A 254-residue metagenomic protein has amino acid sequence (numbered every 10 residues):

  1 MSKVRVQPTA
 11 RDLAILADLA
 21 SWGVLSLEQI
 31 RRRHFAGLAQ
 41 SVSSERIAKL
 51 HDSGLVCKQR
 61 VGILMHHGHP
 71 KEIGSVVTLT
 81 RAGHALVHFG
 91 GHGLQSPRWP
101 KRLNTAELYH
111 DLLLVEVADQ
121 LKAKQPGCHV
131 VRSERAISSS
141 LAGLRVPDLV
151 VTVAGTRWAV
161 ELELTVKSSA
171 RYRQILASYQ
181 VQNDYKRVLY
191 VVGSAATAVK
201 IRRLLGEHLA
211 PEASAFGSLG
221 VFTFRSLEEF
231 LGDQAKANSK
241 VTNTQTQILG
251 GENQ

Functional and structural regions predicted by a protein language model:
M1-Q95, K101: Nuclease-adjacent, charged terminal/linker segments that flank catalytic cores
Q7, L13, D18, A170-A177 (+1 more regions): Non-catalytic C-terminal interaction segments of nucleic acid-processing enzymes
G23, G54, Q125, N183-K186: Structural motif
V24, V76-T78, V150, R157-A159 (+1 more regions): Ordered hydrophobic segments in well-structured contexts
L25, K167, A196: Short alpha-helical
H34, I47, H51, V87 (+3 more regions): Hydrophobic, Leu/Ile/Phe/Ala-enriched alpha-helical segments that form helix-helix packing faces
Q59, H66, N104-L112, A118-A159 (+1 more regions): Active-site metal-binding core of divalent-cation-utilizing nuclease and nuclease-like domains
